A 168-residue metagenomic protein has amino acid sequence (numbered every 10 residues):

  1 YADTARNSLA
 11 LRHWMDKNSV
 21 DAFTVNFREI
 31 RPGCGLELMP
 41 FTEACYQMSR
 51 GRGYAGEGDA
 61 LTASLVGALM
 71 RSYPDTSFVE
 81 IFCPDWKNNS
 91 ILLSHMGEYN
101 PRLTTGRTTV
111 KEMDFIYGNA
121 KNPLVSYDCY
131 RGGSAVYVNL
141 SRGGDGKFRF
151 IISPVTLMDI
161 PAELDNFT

Functional and structural regions predicted by a protein language model:
D3-T168: Anaerobic metallocofactor- and corrinoid-dependent redox/one-carbon enzyme cores, especially those from methanogenesis
